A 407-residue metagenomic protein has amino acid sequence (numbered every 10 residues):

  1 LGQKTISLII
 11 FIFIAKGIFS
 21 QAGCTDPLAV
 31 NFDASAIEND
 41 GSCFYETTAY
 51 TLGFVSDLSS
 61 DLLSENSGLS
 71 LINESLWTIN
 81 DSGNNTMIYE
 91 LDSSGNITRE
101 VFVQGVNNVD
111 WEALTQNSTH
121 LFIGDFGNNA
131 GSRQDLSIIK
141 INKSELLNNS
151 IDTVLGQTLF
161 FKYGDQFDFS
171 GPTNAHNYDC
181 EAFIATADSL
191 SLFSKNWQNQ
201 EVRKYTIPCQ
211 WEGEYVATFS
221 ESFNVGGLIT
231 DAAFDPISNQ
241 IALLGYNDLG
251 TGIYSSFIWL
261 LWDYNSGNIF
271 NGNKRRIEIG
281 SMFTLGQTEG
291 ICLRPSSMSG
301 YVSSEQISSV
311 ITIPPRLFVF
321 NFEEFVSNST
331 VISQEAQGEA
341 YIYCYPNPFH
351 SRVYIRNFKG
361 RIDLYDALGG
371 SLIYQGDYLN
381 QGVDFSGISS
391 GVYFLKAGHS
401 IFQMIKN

Functional and structural regions predicted by a protein language model:
L1-T5, L69, K406-N407: Positively charged n-region of N-terminal signal peptides that target proteins for export
K4-E46, S329-Q334: Primarily marks secretory-pathway-exposed extracellular/lumenal segments that are disulfide- and glycosylation-prone
G23, L28, S35, S42 (+6 more regions): Conserved beta-strand positions that form and line the central face of beta-propeller blades
D26, D33, D92, D366-A367: Short, acidic, Ser/Thr-enriched surface-loop or helix-capping motifs
A29, A34-I37, G41, I237 (+3 more regions): Disulfide-stabilized cysteine-rich extracellular repeat microdomains
E46-S329: Sequence/structural signature of beta-propeller domains
Q334-N407: C-terminal outer-membrane/trafficking sorting elements
